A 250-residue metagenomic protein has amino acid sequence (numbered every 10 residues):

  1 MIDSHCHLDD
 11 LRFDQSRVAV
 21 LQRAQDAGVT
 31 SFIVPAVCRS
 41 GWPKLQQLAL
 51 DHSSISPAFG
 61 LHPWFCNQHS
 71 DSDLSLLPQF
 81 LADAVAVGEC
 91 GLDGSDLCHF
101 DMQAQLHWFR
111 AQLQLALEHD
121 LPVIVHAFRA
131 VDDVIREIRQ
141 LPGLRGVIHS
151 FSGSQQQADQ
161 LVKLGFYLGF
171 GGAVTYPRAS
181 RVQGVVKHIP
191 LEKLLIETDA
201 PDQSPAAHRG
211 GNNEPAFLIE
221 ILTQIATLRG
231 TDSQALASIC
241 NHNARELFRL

Functional and structural regions predicted by a protein language model:
M1-L250: Mid-domain alpha/beta scaffold segments of enzyme catalytic cores
